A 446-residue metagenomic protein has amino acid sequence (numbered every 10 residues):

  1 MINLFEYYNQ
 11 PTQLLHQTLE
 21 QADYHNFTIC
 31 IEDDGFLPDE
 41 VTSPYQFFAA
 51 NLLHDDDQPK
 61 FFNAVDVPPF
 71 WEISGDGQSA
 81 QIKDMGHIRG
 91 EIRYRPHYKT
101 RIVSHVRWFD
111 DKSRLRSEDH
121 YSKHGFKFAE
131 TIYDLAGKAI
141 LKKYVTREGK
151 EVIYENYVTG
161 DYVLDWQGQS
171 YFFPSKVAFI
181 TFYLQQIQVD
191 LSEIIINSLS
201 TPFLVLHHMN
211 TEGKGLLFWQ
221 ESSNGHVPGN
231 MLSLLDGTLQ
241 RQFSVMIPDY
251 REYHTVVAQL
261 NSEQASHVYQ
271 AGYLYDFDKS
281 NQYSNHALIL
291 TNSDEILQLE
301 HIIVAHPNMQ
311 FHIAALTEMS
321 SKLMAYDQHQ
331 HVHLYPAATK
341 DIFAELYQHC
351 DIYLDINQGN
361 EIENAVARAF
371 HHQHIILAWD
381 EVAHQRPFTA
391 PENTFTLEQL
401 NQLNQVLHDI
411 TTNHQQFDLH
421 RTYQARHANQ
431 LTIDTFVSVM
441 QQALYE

Functional and structural regions predicted by a protein language model:
M1-P69, S74: N-terminal subdomain of nucleotide-sugar transferases
G168-S175, F182-T201: Short N-terminal targeting/anchoring amphipathic segment
N230-A265: A short, active-site helix/loop in glycosyltransferases that binds the activated sugar's phosphate group
H267-A325: Conserved catalytic-core segment of nucleotide-activated headgroup transferases in glycan assembly
S321-A338: Nucleotide-activated donor-binding/catalytic signature segment of Leloir-type glycosyltransferases, i.e., the conserved
A344-C350: Short alpha-helical donor nucleotide-sugar binding micro-motif in glycosyltransferases
I352-F417, R421: Catalytic binding pocket for nucleotide-activated donors in carbohydrate/polymer assembly enzymes
T411-L444: A charged, aromatic-enriched C-terminal amphipathic alpha-helix characteristic of glycosyltransferases across folds
